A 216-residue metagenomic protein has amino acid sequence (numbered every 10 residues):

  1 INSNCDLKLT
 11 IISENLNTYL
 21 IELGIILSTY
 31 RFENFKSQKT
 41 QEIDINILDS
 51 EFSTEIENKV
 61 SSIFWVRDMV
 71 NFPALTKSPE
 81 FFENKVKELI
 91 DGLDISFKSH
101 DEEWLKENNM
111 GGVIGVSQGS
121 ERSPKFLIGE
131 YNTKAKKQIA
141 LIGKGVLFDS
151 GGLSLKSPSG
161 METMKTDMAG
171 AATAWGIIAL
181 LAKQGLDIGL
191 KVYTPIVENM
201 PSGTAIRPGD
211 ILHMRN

Functional and structural regions predicted by a protein language model:
I1-Q138, I142-G145: Short amphipathic alpha-helical segment within the helicase RecA-like ATPase core that mediates nucleic-acid
Y19-G24, N108-G112, G151-S159, P201-P208: Short acidic, glycine/serine/threonine-rich loops at helix termini
F64-D68, K137-L141, L147, G151-M164 (+1 more regions): Glycine/charged-rich beta-loop-alpha catalytic/anionic-binding loops adjacent to active sites
P79, R122, D167-G170, R215: Active-site-proximal structural scaffolding
V86, Q138-L141, S154-E198: Alpha-helical metal-binding/catalytic segments enriched in His/Glu/Asp
L105, L147, E198-M200: Surface-exposed, flexible loop/turn segments at secondary-structure boundaries
V116, S120, K144-V146, S150-L153 (+2 more regions): Gly/Ser/Thr-rich helix-start
D187-N216: A glycine- and small/hydrophobic-rich beta-loop-beta segment that serves as a flexible "lid/hinge" or phosphate-binding
